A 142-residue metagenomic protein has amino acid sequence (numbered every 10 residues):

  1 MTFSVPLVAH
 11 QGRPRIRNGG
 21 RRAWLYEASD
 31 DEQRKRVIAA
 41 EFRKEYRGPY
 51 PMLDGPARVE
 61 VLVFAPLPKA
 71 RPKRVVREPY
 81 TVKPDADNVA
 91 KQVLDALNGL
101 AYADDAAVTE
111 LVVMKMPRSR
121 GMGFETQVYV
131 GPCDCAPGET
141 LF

Functional and structural regions predicted by a protein language model:
M1-F142: Acidic, proline/glycine-enriched N-terminal capping motif
